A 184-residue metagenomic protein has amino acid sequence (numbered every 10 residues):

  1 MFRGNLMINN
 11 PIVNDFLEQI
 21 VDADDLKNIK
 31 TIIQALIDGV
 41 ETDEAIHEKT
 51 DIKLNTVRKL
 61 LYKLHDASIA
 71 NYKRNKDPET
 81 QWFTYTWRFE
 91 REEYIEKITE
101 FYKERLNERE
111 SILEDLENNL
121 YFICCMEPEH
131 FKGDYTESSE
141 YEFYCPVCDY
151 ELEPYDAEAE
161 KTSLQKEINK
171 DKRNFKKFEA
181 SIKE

Functional and structural regions predicted by a protein language model:
F2-I33: Short alpha-helical segments that sit at the start of domains
I29-I52: Short acidic, hydrophobic short linear motifs in intrinsically disordered regions
N55: Key DNA-contact positions within bacterial/archaeal DNA-binding proteins
R58-Y62: Short, hydrophobic-biased segments on the C-terminal half of alpha helices that form "recognition helices"
H65-D77: A short, conserved structural fragment
W82-N119: Short, amphipathic alpha-helical interaction segments positioned at domain boundaries
E104-E184: Exposed, interaction-prone assembly regions rather than primary DNA-binding/catalytic cores
